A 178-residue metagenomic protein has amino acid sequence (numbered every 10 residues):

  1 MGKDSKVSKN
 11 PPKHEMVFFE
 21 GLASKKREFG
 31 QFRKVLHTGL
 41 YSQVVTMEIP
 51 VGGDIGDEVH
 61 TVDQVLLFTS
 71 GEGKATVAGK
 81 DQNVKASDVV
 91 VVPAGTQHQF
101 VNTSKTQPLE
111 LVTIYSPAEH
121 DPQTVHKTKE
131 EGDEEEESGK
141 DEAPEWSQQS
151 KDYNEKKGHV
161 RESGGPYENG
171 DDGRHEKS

Functional and structural regions predicted by a protein language model:
M1-Y41, K127-S178: A short, N-terminal "cap"/entry segment at the start of jelly-roll beta-barrel domains of the cupin/DSBH fold
R27-G30, V45-H60: Conserved short histidine dyad/triad with adjacent acidic residue
V35, V44-E48, V65, V89-V91 (+1 more regions): Conserved hydrophobic/aromatic beta-strand scaffold that supports enzyme active sites
L40-S42, V51, T61, K80 (+1 more regions): A generic "binding-loop/recognition-motif" signal
I55-D57, A75-T76, V92, H98-K105 (+1 more regions): Short beta-strand His + acidic residue motifs that chelate non-heme Fe in jelly-roll/DSBH and cupin folds
T61-G73, A78: Glycine- and acidic-residue-biased ligand/ion/polar-headgroup-sensing regions
G79-A94: Short acidic-glycine-tyrosine-enriched beta hairpin
V91, T106-Q123: A short hydrophobic beta-strand segment most commonly corresponding to one strand of the jelly-roll/cupin
